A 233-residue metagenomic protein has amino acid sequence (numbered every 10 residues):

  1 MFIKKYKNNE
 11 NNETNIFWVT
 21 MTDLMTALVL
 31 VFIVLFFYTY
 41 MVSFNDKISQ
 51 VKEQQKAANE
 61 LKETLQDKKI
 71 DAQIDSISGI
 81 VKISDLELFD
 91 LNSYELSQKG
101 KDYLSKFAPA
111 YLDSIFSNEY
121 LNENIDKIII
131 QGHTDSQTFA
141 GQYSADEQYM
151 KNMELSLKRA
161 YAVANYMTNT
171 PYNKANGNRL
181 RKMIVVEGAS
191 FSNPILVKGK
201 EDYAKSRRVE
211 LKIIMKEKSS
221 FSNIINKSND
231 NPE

Functional and structural regions predicted by a protein language model:
M1-D71, S76: Short terminal targeting/anchoring segments
D67-K69, S76-S78, S84, L91 (+3 more regions): Extracytoplasmic
D71-Q73, I80-L86, K127-Q131, V185-E187 (+1 more regions): Soluble periplasmic/extracytoplasmic beta-strand elements of cell-envelope proteins
A72, S117-N122, A175-G177, K200-E201: Surface-exposed acidic, glycine-flexible loop patches that form ligand/cofactor-binding and adhesion interfaces
I77-A108, Q137-K151: Short, solvent-exposed beta-strand/turn patches at coil↔beta or beta↔helix junctions that act as interaction loops
F89, S93-I130, A164-N169, L211 (+1 more regions): Periplasmic peptidoglycan-binding/anchoring modules of Gram-negative envelope and division proteins
Q98, H133-S222: Periplasmic OmpA-like peptidoglycan-binding domain that tethers envelope proteins to the cell wall
I225-E233: Short, cationic low-complexity segments
